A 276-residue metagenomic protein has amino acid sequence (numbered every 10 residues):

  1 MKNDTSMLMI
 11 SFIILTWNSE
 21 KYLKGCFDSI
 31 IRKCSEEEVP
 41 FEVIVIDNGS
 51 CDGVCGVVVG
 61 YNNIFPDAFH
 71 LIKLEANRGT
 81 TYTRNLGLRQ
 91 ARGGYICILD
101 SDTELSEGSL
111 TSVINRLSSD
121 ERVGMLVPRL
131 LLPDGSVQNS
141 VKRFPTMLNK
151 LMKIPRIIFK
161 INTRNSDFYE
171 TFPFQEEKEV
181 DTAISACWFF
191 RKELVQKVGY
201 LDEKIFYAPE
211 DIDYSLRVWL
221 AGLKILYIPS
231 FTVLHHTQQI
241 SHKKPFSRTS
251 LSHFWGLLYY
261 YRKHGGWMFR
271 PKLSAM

Functional and structural regions predicted by a protein language model:
S19-C34: Short, well-formed alpha-helical segments that are part of the catalytic scaffolds of diverse glycosyltransferases
S29, D47-G56, A76: A conserved acidic beta->alpha catalytic loop
L74-A91: Glycine-rich, basic loop-to-helix element that forms the pyrophosphate-binding segment of sugar-nucleotide handling
I96: Short aromatic/hydrophobic "clamp" motif used to bind/position activated sugar donors
G108-S140: Conserved donor NDP-sugar-binding/catalytic core segment of glycosyltransferases
P145-V180: Short, flexible, basic/aromatic active-site loop/helix in glycosyltransferases
P173-Q175, D181-Y200, K204-T232: A short, conserved alpha-helix in the catalytic core of glycosyltransferases
L216-M276: Active-site-adjacent helix/loop segment of glycosyltransferases that harbors family-specific signature motifs
